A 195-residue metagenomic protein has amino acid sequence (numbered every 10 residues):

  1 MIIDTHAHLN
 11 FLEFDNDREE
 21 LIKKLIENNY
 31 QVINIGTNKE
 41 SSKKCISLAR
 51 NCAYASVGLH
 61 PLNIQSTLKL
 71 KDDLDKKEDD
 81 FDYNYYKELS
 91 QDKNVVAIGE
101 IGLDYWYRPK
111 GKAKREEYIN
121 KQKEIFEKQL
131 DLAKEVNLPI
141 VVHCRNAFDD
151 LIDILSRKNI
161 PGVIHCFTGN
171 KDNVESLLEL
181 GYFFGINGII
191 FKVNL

Functional and structural regions predicted by a protein language model:
M1-L195: Mid-domain alpha/beta scaffold segments of enzyme catalytic cores
